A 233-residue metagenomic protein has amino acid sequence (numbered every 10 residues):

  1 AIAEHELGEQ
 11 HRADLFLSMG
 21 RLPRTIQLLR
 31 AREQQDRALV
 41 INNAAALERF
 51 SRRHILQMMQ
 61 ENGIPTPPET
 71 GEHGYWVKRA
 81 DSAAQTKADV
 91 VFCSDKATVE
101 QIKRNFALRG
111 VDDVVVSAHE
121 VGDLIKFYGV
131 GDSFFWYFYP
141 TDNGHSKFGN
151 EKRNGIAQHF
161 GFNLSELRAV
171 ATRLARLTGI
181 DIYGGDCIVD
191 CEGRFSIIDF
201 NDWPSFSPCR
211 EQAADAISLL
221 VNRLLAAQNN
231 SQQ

Functional and structural regions predicted by a protein language model:
A1-P68, A83: Conserved N-proximal alpha/beta basic substrate-recognition cap immediately N-terminal to, or forming the N-lobe
A13-L17, K78, F127-G129, G193-P208: A short beta-strand motif that forms the metal-chelation/ATP-contact edge of phosphoryl-transfer active sites
G20-R21, A80, H119-E120, Y128 (+2 more regions): Anionic group-transfer/hydrolysis microenvironments
I26-L29, R52, T86-A88, K126 (+2 more regions): Short glycine-/acidic-enriched loop or helix-start segments at secondary-structure transitions that form or flank
Y75-K96: Conserved anion/nucleotide-ligand pocket segment
Y75-W76, D112-V116, I182-G185: A short linear hydrophobic-aromatic micro-motif
C93-T178: Phosphate-binding site of ATP-dependent enzymes
S146-I197, N201, C209, A216-Q232: A long amphipathic alpha-helix within ATP-dependent nucleotide-binding catalytic cores
